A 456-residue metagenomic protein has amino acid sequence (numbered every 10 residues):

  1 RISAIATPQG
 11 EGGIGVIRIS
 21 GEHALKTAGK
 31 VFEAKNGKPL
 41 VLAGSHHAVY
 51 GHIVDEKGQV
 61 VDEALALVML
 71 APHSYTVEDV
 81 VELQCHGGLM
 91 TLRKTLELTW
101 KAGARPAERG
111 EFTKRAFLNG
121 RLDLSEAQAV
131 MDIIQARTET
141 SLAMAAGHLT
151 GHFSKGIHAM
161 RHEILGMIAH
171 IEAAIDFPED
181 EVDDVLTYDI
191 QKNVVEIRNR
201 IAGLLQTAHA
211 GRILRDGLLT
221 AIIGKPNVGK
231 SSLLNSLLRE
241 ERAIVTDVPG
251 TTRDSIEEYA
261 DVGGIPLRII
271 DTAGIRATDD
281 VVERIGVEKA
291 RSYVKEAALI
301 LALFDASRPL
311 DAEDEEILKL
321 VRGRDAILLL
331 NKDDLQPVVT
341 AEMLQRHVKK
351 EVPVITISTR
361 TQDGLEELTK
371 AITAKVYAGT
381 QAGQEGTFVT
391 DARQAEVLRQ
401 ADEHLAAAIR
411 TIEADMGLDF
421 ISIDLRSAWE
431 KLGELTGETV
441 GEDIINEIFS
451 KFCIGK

Functional and structural regions predicted by a protein language model:
R1-A143, G147, G151, I327: A glycine-rich (often HGG/GG-containing) alpha/beta subdomain
R1-I5, Q9, G51, E139-D261 (+2 more regions): C-terminal-of-GTPase-core extension/linker across diverse P-loop GTPases
I19, C85-G87, L237, T272 (+3 more regions): Glycine-rich, N-terminal phosphate-binding loop of Rossmann-like dinucleotide-binding domains
Y50-D62, A66-L70, G250-T278, E296-L299 (+1 more regions): Switch I (G2) and immediately adjacent beta-strands of P-loop GTPase domains
L98, Y293-E296, E316-I317, A371: Alpha-helical scaffold elements adjacent to nucleotide-binding pockets in ATP/GTP-utilizing enzyme cores
R105, P266-R268, P353: Conserved beta-strand segments of alpha/beta enzyme cores
P249, I275, E283-V287: Short alpha-helix of the ABC ATPase nucleotide-binding domain corresponding to the H-loop/switch region
E283-S307: Inter-motif core of Ras-like GTPase G domains
